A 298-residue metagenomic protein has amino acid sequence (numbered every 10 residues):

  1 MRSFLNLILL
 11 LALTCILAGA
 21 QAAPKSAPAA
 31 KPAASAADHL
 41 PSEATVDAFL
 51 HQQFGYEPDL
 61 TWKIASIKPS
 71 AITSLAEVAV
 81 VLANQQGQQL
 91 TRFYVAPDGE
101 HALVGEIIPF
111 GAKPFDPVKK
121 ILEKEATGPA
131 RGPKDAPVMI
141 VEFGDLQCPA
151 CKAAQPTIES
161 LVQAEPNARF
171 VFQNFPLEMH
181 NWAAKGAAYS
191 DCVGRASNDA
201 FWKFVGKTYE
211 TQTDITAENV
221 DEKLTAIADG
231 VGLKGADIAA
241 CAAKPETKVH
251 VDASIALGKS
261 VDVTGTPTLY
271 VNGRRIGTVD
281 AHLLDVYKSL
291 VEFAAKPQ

Functional and structural regions predicted by a protein language model:
M1-R2: N-terminal secretory signal peptides that target proteins for export/translocation
L5, A22-E43, D47-V104, T225-Q298: C-terminal cap of thioredoxin/glutaredoxin-like
N6-A18: Bacterial N-terminal signal peptides
P97-P129: A short, surface-exposed interaction/processing loop segment used at functional sites
I121-V138, V162-Q163: A short beta-strand-turn-helix
V141-D229, K259-T264, S289-Q298: Structural alpha/beta surface segment adjacent to cysteine/selenocysteine redox centers across thiol/disulfide enzymes
